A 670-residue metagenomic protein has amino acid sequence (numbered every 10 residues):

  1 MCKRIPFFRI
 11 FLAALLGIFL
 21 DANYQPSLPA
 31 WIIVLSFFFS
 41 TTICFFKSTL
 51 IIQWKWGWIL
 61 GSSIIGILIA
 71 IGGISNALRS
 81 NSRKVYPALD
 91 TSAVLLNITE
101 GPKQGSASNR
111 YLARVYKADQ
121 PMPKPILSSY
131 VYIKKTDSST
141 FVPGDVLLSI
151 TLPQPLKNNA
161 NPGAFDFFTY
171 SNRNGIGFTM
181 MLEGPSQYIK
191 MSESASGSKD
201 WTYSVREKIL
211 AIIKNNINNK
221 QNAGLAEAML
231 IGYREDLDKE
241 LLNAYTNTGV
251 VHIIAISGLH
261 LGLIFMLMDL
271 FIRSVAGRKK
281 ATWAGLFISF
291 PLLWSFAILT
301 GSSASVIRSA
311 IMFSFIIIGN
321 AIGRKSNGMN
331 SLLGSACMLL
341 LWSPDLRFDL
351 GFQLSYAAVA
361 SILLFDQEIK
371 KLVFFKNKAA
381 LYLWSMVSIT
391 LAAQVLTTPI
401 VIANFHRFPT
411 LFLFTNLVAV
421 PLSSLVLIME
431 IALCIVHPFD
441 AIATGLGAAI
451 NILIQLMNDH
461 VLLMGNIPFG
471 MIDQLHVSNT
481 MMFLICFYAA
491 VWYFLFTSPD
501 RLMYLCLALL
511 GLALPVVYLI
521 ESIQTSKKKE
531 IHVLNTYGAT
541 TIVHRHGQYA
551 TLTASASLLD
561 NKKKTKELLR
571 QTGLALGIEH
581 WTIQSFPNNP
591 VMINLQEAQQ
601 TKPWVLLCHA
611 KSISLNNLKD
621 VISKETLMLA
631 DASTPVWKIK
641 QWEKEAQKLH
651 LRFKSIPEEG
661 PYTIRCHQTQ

Functional and structural regions predicted by a protein language model:
M1-V85, L89, L182, R308 (+3 more regions): N-terminal leader/targeting segments
M1-Y24, G319-N320, I428, A432-N458 (+1 more regions): Hydrophobic alpha-helical segments
C2, I51-L60, I65-H252, W581 (+3 more regions): Membrane-interface helix/helix-cap signal primarily in integral membrane proteins
I5, R9, A13, G17 (+8 more regions): Hydrophobic alpha-helical transmembrane segments in multi-pass membrane proteins
G17, L96, T151, M229 (+8 more regions): Divalent metal-coordination and catalytic microenvironments
D119, S138-S139, I150-L152, I176 (+2 more regions): Non-globular, low-confidence helical/coil segments that flank catalytic cores
A211-K214, A228, N243, I316-N320 (+5 more regions): Short amphipathic alpha-helical coupling elements at transmembrane boundaries
